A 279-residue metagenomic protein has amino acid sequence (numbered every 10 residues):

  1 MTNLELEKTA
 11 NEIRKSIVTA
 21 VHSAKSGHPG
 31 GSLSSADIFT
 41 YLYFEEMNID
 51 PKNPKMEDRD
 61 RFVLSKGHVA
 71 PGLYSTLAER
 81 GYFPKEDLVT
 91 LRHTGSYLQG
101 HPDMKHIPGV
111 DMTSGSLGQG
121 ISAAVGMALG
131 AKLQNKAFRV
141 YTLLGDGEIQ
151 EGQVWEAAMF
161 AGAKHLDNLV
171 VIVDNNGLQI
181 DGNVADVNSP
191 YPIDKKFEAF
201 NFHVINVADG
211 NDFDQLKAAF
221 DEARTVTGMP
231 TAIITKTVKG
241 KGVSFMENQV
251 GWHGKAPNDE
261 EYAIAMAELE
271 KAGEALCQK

Functional and structural regions predicted by a protein language model:
M1-I13: N-terminal hydrophobic or amphipathic helices/low-complexity stretches enriched in small/hydrophobic/Pro/Gly
A10-S26, D174-N176: N-terminal capping segment at the start of a domain
I17-V21, S32-A163: Cofactor-binding active-site loop characterized by glycine-rich and histidine/acidic residues
V63, V170, N206, A232-I234: Structured core elements
H68-V69, L73, N176-G177, K236-G240: Glycine-rich beta-alpha junction loops
G109, T113-S116, I121-T225: Thiamine diphosphate
F213-K279: Glycine/aspartate-rich loop-and-adjacent alpha/beta segment that forms the canonical ThDP
